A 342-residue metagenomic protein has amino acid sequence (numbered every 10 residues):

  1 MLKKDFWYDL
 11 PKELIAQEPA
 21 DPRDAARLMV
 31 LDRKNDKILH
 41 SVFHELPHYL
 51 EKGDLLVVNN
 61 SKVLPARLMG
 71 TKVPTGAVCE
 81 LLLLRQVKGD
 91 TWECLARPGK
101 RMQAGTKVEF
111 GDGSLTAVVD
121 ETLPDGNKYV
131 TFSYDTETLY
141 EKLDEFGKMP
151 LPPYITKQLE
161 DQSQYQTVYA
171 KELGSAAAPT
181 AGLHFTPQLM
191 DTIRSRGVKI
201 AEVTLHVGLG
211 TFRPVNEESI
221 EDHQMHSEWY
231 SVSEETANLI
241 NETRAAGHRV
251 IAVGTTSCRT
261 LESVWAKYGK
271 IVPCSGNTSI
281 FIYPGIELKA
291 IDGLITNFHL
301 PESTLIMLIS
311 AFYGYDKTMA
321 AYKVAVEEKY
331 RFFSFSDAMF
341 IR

Functional and structural regions predicted by a protein language model:
M1-R342: Surface-exposed, charge/polar-rich loops and edge strands
